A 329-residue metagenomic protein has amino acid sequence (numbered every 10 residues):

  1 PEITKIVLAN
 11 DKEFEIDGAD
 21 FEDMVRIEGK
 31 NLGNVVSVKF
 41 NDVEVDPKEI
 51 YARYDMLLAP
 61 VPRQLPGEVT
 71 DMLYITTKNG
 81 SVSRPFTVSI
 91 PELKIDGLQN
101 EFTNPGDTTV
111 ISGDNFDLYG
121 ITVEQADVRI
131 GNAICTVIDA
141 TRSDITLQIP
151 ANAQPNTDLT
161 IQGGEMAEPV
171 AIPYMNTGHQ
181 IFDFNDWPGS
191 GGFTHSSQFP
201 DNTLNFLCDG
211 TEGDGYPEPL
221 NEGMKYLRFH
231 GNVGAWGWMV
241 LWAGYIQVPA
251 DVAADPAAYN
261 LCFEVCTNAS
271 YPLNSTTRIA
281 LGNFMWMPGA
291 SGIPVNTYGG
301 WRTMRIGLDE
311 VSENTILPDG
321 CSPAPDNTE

Functional and structural regions predicted by a protein language model:
P1-N34, N79-V123, M166-S190: Beta-strand/beta-sandwich contexts
N31-V36, G67, F116-T122, A153 (+2 more regions): A short beta-turn/strand-edge loop motif at beta-sheet boundaries
N34-E44, Y119-N132: Change to "...patches in solvent-exposed regions of secreted, membrane-anchored, or virion-exposed structural
I50-V61, D139-T146, G300-E313: Aromatic sugar-binding surface patches on proteins that engage polysaccharides or sugar-phosphate polymers
V61-G67, Q148-P155, V311-N314: Short, surface-exposed loop/turn segments at beta-strand-coil junctions that are enriched for proline with nearby
P66-T70, G106, Q154-N156, P256-A258 (+1 more regions): Extracellular Ig-like/FN3 beta-sandwich strand-entry sites
G67-N79, P155-E165: Short, aromatic- and glycine-rich surface loops/edge beta-strands on solvent-exposed regions
P173-E329: Beta-rich carbohydrate-recognition modules and glycan-binding surfaces
